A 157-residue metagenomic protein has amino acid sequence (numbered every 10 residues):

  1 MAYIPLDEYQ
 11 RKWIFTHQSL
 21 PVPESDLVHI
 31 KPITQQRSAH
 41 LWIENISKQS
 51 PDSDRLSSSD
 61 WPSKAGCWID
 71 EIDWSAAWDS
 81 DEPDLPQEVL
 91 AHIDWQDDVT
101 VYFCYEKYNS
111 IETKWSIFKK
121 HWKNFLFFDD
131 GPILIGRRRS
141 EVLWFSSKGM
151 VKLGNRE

Functional and structural regions predicted by a protein language model:
M1-M150, N155-E157: Structured alpha/beta or helical-core interaction and ligand-binding surfaces enriched in interleaved
